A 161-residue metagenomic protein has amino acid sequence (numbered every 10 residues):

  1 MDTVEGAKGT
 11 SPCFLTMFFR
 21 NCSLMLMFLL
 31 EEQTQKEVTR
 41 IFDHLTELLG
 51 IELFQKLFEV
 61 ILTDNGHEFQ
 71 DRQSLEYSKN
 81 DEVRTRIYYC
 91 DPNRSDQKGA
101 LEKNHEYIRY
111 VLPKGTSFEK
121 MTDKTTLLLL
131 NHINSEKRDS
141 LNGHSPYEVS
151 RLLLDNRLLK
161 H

Functional and structural regions predicted by a protein language model:
M1-C22: An active-site-proximal beta-strand-loop segment
D2, S23, F42, I61-D64 (+3 more regions): Mobile genetic element proteins and their domesticated derivatives, centered on retroelements and DNA transposons
G6-T10, M27-E52: Active-site beta-loop-alpha junctions of metal-dependent nucleic acid enzymes, especially the RNase H-like/DDE
S23-F28, K114: Short small-residue beta-strand/loop micro-motif enriched in glycine and branched aliphatics
E52-L57, E82-R84: Short helix-terminating capping/connector loops at secondary-structure junctions
F54-D71, P92-N93: Acidic/histidine-rich, metal-coordinating catalytic segments
R72-K79: Short, aromatic/basic amphipathic alpha-helical patches
Y77, R84-H161: Charged alpha-helix within mobile-element recombinases
